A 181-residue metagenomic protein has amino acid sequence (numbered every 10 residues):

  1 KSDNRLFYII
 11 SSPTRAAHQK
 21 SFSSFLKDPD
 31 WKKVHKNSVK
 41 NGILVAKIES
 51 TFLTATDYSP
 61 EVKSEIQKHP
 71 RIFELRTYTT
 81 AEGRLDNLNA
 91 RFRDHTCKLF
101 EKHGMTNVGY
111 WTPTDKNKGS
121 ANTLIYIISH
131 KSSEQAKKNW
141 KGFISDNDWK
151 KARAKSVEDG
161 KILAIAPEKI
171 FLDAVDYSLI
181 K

Functional and structural regions predicted by a protein language model:
K1-W31, H35-K150, S156-K181: Short S/T/G/P-rich N-terminal loop/turn motif that feeds into the first structured element of a domain
